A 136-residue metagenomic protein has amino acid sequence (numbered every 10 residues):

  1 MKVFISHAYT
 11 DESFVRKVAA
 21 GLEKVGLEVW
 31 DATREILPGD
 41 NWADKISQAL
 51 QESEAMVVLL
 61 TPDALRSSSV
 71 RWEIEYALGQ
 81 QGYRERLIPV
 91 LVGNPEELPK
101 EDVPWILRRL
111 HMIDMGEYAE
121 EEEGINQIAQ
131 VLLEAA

Functional and structural regions predicted by a protein language model:
M1-L59, L78-R86, V92-P95, Y118-A136: Conserved N-terminal substructure of TIR/SEFIR domains
M1-V3, R108-H111: Short amphipathic alpha-helical segments
L65-R71: Active-site-adjacent loop/helix micro-motif of nuclease/hydrolase catalytic cores
P95-R108: Glycine-rich, charge-decorated loop segments at or immediately adjacent to ligand/cofactor-binding or catalytic sites
M112-E117: Short acidic-hydrophobic, aromatic-tinged amphipathic segments that line or gate anion-handling sites
